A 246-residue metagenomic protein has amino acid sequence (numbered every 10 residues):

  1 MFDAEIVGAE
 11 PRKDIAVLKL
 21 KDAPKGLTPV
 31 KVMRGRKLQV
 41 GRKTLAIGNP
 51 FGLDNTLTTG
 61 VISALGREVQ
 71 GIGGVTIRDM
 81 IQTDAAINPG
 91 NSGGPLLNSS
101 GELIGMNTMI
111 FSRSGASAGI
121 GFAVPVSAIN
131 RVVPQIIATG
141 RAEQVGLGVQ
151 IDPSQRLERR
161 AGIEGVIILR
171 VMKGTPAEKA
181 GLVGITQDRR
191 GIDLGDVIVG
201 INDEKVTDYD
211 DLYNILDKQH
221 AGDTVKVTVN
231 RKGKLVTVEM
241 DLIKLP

Functional and structural regions predicted by a protein language model:
M1-E164, R170-K173, I201, Y209-Y213 (+2 more regions): Serine-dependent protease modules
L103, K234-T237: Short, well-ordered strand-loop elements centered on a beta-strand within folded domains, enriched for acidic residues
K179-Y209: Conserved PDZ fold ligand-binding element
E239-D241: C-terminal edge beta-strand
